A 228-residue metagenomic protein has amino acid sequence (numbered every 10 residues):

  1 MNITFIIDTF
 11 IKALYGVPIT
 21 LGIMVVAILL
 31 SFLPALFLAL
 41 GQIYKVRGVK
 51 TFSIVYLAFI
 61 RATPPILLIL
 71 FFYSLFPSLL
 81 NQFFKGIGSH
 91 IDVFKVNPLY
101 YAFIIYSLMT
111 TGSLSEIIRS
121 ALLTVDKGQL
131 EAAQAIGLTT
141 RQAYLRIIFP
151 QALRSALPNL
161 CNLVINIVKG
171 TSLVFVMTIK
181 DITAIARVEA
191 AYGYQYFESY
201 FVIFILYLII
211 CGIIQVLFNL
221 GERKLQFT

Functional and structural regions predicted by a protein language model:
M1-T228: Transmembrane alpha-helices and adjacent helix-loop boundaries
